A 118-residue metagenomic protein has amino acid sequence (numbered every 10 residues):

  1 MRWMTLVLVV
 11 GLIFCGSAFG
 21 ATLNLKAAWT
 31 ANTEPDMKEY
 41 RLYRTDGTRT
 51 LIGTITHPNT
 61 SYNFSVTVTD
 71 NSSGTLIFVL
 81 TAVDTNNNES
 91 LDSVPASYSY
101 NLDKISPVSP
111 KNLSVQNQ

Functional and structural regions predicted by a protein language model:
R2: Basic, ligand-binding patches in group-transfer machinery, especially extracytoplasmic/periplasmic segments
T5-C15: Bacterial N-terminal signal peptides
F14, G53-T56: Residues marking helix boundaries in flexible regions
A18-D36, N87-Q118: Pro/Thr/Ser/Gly-rich low-complexity, intrinsically disordered linker/stalk tracts
G20, G47-T48, T54, G74 (+1 more regions): Intrinsic-disorder/low-complexity loop/linker signature
T30-I52: Solvent-exposed loop/turn segments flanking beta-strands in beta-repeat/beta-sandwich domains
P58-T67: Short S/T/G- and acidic-enriched coil/turn segments that sit immediately N-terminal to beta-strands in beta-sandwich
V68-S90: Beta-strand-rich modules
